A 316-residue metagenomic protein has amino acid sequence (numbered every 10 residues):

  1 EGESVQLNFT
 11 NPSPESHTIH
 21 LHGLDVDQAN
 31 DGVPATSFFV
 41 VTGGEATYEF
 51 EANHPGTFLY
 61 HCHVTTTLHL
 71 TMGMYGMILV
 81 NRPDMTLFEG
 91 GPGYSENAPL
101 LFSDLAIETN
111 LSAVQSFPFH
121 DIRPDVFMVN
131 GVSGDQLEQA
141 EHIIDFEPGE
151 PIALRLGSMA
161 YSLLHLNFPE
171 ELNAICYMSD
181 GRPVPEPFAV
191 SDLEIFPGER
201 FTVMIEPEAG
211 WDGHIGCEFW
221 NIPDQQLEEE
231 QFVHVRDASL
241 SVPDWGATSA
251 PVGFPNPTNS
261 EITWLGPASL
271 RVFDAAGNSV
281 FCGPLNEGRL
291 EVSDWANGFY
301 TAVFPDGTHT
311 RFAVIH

Functional and structural regions predicted by a protein language model:
E1-V80, L163-L193, G213-E229: Histidine- and aromatic-enriched segments that form or immediately flank copper-ligand environments
G2-S4, P148-P151, F254-T263: Short coil/turn motif common to extracellular beta-sandwich-like domains
G44-Y48, H142, S191, E199-V203 (+1 more regions): Short strand-edge motifs at loop-to-beta-strand transitions and within beta-strands of extracellular beta-rich domains
N53-G56, P207-W211, V292-N297: Surface-exposed, short loops/turns at beta-strand junctions within beta-sandwich domains
L70-I107, E186-S249: Extended terminal and domain-junction accessory segments
Y94-P148, G157: Acidic-aromatic/histidine active-site loop/patch
L240-L265, F273-N278, N297-F299, A313-H316: Surface-exposed, proline-anchored Ser/Thr-rich loop/turn motifs
N278-F281, L285-T308, A313-H316: Short, surface-exposed loop/turn motifs with a glycine/proline- and acidic-biased composition
